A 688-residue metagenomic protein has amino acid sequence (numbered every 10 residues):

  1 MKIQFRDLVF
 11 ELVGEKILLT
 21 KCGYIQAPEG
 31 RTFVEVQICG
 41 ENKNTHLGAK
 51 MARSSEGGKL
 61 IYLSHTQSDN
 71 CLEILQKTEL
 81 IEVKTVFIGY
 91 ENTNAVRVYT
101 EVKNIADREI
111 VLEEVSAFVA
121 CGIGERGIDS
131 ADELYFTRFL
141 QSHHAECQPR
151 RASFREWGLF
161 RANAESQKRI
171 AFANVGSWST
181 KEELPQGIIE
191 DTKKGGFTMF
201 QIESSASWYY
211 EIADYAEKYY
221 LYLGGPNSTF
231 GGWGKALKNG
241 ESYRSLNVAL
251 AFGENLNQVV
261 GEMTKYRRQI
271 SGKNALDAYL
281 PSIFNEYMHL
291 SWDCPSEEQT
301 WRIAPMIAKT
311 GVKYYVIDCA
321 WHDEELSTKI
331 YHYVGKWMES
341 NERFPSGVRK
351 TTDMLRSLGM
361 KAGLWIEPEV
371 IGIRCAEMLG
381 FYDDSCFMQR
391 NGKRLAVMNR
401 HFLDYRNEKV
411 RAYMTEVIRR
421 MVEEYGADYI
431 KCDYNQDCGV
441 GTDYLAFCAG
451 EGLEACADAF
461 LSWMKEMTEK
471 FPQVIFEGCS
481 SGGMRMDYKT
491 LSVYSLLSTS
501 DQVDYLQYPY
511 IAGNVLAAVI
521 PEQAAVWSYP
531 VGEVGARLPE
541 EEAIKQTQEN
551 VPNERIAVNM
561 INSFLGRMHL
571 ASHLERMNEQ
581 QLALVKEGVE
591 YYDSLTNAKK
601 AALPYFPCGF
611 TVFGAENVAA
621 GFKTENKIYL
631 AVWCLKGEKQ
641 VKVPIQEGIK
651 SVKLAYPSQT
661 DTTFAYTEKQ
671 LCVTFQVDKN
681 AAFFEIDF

Functional and structural regions predicted by a protein language model:
M1-Y215, G231, Y656-T663, V673: Polysaccharide-binding surfaces and accessory modules of carbohydrate-active proteins
V96-N104, F476, K627-C634: Short, well-ordered beta-strand segments enriched in hydrophobic/aromatic residues
T100-V102, S340, D353-S357, K409-Y488 (+3 more regions): Active-site and adjacent substrate-binding regions of carbohydrate-active enzymes
K181-I189, T611-I649, K679-E685: Carbohydrate-binding surface patches
K235-E254, K679-D687: Short Pro-Gly-centered flexible turn/kink motifs
D277-R419, Y425, Y429, G439: Aromatic-lined carbohydrate-binding/catalytic grooves of carbohydrate-active enzymes
E377-A412, A457-E575: Glycan-recognition surfaces
T663-F688: C-terminal beta-strand-rich structural cap/linker in extracellular carbohydrate-active enzymes
